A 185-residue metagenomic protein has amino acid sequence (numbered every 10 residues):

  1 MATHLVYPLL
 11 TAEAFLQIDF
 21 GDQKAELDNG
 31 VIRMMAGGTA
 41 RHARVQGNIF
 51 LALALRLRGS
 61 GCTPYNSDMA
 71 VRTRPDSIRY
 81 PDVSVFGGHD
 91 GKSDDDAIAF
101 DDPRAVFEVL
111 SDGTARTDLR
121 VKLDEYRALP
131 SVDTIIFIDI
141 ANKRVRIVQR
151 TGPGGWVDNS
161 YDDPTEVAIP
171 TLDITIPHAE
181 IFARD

Functional and structural regions predicted by a protein language model:
M1-D185: Gly/Pro/Ser/Thr-rich low-complexity, intrinsically disordered segments predominantly at protein N-termini
